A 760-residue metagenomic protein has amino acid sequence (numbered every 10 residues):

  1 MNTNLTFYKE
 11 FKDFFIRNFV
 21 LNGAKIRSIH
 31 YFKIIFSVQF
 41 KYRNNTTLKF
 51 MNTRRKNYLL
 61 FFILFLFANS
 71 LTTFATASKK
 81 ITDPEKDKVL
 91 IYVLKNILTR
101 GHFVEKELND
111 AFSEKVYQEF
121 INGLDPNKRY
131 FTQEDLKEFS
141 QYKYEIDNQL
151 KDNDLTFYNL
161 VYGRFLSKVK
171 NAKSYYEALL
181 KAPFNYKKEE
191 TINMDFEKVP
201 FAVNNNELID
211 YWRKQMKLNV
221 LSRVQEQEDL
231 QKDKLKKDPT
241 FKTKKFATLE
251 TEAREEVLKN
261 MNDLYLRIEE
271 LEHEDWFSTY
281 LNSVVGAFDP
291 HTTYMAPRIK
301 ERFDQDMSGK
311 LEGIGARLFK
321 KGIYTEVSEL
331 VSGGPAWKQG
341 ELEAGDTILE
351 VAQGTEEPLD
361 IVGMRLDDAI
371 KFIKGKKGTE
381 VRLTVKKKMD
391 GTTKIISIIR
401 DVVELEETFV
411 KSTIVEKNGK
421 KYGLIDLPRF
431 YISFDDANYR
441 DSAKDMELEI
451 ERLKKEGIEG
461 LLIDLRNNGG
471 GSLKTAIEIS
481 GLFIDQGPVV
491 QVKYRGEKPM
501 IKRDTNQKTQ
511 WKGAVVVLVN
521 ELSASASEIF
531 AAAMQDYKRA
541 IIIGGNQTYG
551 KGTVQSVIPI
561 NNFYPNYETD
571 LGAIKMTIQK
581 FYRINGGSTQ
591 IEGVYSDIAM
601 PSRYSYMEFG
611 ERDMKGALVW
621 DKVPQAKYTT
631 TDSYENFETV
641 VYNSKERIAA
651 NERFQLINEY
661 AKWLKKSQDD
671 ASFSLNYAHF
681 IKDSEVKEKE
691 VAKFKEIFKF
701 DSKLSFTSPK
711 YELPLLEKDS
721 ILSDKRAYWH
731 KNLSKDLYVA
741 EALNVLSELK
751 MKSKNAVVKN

Functional and structural regions predicted by a protein language model:
M1-D13, R17-H30: Short, low-complexity, charge-dense intrinsically disordered segments
F61-S70: Bacterial N-terminal signal peptides
A75-D83, N96-N109, S113, L266-H273 (+8 more regions): Cleft-lining beta-strand/loop regions that shape enzyme active-site pockets
T76-P183: Charged, amphipathic alpha-helical regulatory modules used for macromolecular assembly or allosteric control
N122-G123, Y144, G163-S174, F184-Q225 (+3 more regions): PDZ/PDZ-like domain segments forming the peptide/carboxylate-binding groove, activating on the N-terminal beta-strands
E177-G313: Extended, domain-scale alpha-helical bundle/helix-rich regions
M194, K198, A202, L218 (+3 more regions): Conserved functional hotspot residues or short segments at active or partner-binding sites across diverse domains
K538, G545, Y549-F609: Polar, glycine-rich mid-to-C-terminal structural blocks that act as macromolecule-binding/assembly scaffolds
